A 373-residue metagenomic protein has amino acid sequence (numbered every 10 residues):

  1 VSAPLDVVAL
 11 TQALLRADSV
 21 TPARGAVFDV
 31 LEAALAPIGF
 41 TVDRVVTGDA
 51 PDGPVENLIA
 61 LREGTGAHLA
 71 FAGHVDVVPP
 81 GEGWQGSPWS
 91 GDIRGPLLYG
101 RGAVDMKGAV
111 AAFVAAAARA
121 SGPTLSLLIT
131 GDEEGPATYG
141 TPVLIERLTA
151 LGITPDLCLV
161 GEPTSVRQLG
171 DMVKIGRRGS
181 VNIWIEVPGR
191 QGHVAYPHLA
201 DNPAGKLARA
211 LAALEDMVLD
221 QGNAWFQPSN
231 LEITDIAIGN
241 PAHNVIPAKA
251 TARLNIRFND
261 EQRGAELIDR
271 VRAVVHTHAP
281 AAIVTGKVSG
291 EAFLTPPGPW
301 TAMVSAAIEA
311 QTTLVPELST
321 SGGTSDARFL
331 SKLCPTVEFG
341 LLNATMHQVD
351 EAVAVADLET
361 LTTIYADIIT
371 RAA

Functional and structural regions predicted by a protein language model:
V1-G81, K249-N255, L267-R270: N-terminal helical capping/dimerization or prosegment-like subdomains of hydrolases acting on amide or phosphate bonds
S2, P79, P163-Q168, I175-G176 (+1 more regions): Metal-dependent amide/peptide-bond hydrolase catalytic core, centered on the "pita-bread" metallohydrolase fold
V42, A60, G91-I93, I233-I236: A structural signal for short hydrophobic beta-strand segments in well-ordered beta-sheet cores
V46, I129, G286-V288: Residue-level recognition of beta-strand->loop/alpha-helix junctions
H68-I129, D357-T360: Active-site metal-coordination/substrate-binding segment of hydrolases, especially metallo-dependent peptidases
A72-G73, L128-T130, C158-E162, E186-P188 (+1 more regions): Short beta-strand segments
R94-P96, A116-L128, A150-T154, L214-N223 (+1 more regions): Phosphate-handling active-site elements
M106-G176: Acidic/histidine-rich catalytic neighborhood of metal-dependent amide-processing enzymes
